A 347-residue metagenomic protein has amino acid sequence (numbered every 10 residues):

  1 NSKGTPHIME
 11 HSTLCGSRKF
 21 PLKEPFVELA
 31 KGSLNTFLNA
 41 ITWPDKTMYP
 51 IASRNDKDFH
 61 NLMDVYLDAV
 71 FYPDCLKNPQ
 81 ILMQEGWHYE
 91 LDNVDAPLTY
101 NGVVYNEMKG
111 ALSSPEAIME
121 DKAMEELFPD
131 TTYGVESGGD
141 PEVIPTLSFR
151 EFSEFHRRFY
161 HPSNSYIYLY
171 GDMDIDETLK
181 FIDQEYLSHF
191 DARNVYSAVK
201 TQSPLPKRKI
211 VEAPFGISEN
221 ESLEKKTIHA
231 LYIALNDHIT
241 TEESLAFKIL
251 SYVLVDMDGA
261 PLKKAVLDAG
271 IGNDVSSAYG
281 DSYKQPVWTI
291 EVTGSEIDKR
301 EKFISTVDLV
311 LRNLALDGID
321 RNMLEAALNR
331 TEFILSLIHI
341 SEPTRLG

Functional and structural regions predicted by a protein language model:
K3-H11, C15: Active-site recognition of the HExxH zinc-binding catalytic motif
P6, T241-E242: A short alpha-helix capping/helix-coil boundary motif
S12-P206, E219-T240, A246, Y252-S341 (+1 more regions): Charge-rich, well-structured scaffold segments of protease-associated domains
K209-P214: Short amphipathic
